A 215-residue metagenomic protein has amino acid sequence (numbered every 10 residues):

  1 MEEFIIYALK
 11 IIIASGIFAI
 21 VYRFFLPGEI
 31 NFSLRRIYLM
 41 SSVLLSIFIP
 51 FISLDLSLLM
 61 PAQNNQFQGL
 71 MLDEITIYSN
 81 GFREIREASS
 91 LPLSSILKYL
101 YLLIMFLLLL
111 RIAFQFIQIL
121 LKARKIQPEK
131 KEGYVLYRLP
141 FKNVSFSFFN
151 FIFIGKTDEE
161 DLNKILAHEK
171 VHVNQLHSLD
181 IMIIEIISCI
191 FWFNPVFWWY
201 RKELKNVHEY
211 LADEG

Functional and structural regions predicted by a protein language model:
M1-A14, F24-G28, F146-S147, T157-D161 (+2 more regions): Membrane-anchoring hydrophobic segments
M1-G16, L26-G28, F32, R36-F114 (+2 more regions): Hydrophobic membrane-embedded segments
E2-F4, Y22, S90, S94-L97 (+4 more regions): Metalloprotease/metallohydrolase-associated module, dominated by Zn2+-dependent proteases
A14, F18, F106-I119, C189 (+2 more regions): Alpha-helical transmembrane segments of polytopic integral membrane proteins, especially the permease/helical cores
Y22, L26, L110-Q118, H172 (+1 more regions): Membrane-water interface at transmembrane helix exits
T76-Y78, K122-L176, K202-G215: Polar-ligand-bearing catalytic/cofactor-coordination segments of membrane-embedded or membrane-tethered inner-membrane
K170-C189, P195: Catalytic Zn2+-binding segment of zinc metalloproteases
